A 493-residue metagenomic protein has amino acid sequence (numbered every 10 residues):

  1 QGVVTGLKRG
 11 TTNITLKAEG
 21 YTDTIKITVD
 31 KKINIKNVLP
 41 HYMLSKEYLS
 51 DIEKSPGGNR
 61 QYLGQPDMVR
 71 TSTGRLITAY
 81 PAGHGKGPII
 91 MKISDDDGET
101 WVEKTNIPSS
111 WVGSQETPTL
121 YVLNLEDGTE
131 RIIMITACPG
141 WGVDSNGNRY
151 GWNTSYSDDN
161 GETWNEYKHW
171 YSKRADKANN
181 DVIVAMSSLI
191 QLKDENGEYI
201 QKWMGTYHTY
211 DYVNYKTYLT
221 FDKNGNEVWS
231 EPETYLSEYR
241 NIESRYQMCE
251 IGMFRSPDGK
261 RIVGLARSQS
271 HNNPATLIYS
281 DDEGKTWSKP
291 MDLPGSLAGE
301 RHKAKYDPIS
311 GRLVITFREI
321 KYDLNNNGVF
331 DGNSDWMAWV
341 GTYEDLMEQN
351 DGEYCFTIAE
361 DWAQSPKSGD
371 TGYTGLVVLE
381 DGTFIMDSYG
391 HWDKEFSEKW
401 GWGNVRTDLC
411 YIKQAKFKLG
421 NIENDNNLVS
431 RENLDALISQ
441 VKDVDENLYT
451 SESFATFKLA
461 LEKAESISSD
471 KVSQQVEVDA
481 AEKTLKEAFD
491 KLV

Functional and structural regions predicted by a protein language model:
Q1-I33, D470: Extracytoplasmic soluble-region selector
V3-T5, S453-K458, V476-V478: A glycine-rich, coil/turn loop motif that links secondary-structure elements
T11-G20, A460-S468, V478-L492: Append "Rare intracellular matches occur via the same short Y/T/C beta-strand/loop motifs
K26-L39, N421-A436, K491-V493: Low-complexity, Pro/Thr/Ser/Gly/Ala-rich linker/spacer regions in secreted, extracellular modular proteins
K32-N426: Asp-box/BNR beta-propeller blade signature and adjacent active/binding-site loops in extracellular glycan-interacting
N426-V472, D490-V493: Amphipathic, heptad-repeat alpha-helical segments
